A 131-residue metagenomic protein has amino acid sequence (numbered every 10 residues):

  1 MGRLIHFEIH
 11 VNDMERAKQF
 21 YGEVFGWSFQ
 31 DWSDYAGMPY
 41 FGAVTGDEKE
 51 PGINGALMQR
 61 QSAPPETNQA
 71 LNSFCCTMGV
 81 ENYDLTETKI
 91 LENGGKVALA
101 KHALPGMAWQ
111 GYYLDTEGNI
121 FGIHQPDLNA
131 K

Functional and structural regions predicted by a protein language model:
M1-Q19, S73-M78, P126-K131: N-terminal beta-strand motif that seeds the catalytic metal site of vicinal oxygen chelate
G2, E8-G52, E92: Core segments of cupin and vicinal oxygen chelate
G2, I9, E23, Q30-S33 (+1 more regions): Vicinal oxygen chelate
M14, F25, G42-G79, D84-L91 (+3 more regions): Conserved, structured core segments of small domains
F20, P39, N82, G111-Y112: Intrinsically disordered, low-complexity N-terminal regions enriched in serine/proline/glycine with scattered basic
